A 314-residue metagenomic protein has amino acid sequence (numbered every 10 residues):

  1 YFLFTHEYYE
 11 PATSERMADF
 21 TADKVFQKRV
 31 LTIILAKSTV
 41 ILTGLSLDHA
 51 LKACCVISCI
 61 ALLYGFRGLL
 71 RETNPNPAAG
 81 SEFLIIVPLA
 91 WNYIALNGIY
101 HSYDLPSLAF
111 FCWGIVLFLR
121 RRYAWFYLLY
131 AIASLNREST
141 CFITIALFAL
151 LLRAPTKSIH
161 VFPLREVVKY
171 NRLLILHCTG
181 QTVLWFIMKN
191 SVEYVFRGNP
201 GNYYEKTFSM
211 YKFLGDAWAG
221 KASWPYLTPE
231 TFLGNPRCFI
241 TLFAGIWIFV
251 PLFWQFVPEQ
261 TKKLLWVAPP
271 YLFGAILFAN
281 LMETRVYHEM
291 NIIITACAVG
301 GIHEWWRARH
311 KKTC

Functional and structural regions predicted by a protein language model:
T21-L45: Short hydrophobic/aromatic helix or loop-helix immediately within or flanking a transmembrane segment in polytopic
D23, I145, R153-K157, F162-F256: Membrane-lumen/periplasm interface segments of specific transmembrane helices in polyprenyl phosphate-linked
V30, D48, C55, L62 (+2 more regions): Aromatic- and kink-enriched transmembrane "portal" helix at the membrane-lumen/periplasm boundary that abuts
A53-N74: Transmembrane-helix motifs of polytopic, lipid-linked glycan transferases
L105-W125, R153-A154, I294-C297: Specific aromatic-rich, kink-prone transmembrane helix
C112-L117, A124-L150: Membrane-interface alpha helices of multi-pass inner-membrane proteins
V257-I276: Transmembrane alpha-helix segments characteristic of polytopic inner-membrane glycan-assembly/cell-envelope
M282-H303: Hydrophobic/aromatic-rich transmembrane helices and adjacent perimembrane loops
